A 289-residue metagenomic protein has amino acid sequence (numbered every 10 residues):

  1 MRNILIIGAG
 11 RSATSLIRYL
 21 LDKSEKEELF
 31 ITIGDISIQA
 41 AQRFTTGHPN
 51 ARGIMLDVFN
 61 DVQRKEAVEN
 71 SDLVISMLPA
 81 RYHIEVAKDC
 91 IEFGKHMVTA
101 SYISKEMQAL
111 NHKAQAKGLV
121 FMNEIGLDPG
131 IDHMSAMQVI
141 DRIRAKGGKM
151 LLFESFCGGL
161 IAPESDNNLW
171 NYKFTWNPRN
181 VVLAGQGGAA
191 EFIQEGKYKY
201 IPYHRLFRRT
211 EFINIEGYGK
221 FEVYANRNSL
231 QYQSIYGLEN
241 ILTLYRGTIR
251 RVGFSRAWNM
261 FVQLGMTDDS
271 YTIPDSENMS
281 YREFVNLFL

Functional and structural regions predicted by a protein language model:
I4-A9: Conserved N-terminal Rossmann-fold NAD(P)-binding element of oxidoreductases
S12: Hydrophobic/small residue at the entry helix of a nucleotide-binding pocket
I36-A40, S104: Helix N-cap at the beta1-alpha1 junction of Rossmann-like dinucleotide-binding domains, i.e., the first residues
G47-N60: Rossmann-fold cofactor-recognition segment
V58-N70: Conserved Rossmann-fold cofactor-binding substructure of NAD(P)-dependent oxidoreductases
D89-M107: ADP-ribose/adenylate-binding Rossmann-like module
S101-N123: Rossmann-fold NAD(P)-binding glycine/threonine-rich loop
A145-L289: C-terminal catalytic/substrate-binding lobe primarily of soluble NAD(P)-dependent oxidoreductases
